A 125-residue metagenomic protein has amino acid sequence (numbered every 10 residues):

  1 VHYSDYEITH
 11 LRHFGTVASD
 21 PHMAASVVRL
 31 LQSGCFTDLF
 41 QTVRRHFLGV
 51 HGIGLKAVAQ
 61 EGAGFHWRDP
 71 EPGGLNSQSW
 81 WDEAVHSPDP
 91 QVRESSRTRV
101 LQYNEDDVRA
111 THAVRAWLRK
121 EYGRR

Functional and structural regions predicted by a protein language model:
V1-N76: Conserved DEDDh/DEDDy metal-dependent 3′-5′ exonuclease domain
V58, G62-R125: Acidic, Mg2+-coordinating catalytic module of metal-dependent nucleases/exonucleases that use a two-metal-ion mechanism
